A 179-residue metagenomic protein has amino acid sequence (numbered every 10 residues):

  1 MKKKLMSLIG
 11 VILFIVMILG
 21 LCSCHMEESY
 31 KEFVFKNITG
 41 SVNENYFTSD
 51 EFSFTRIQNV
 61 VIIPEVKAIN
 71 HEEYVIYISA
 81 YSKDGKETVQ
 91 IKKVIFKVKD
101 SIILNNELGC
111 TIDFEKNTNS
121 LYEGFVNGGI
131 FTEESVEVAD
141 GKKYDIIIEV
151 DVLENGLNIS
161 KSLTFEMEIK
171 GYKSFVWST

Functional and structural regions predicted by a protein language model:
M1-H25: Sec-dependent bacterial lipoprotein signal peptides
M1-K3, K92, F96, S160: Generic cytosolic/nucleocytoplasmic N-terminal low-complexity/intrinsically disordered segments
L5-S7, I95, V176: Intrinsically disordered, low-complexity segments enriched in glycine/proline and serine/threonine
G10, F14-M17, S41, R56-N59 (+1 more regions): Detector for intrinsically disordered, low-structure N-terminal pre-sequences
G10-L13, M17, K99, L163-E168: Intrinsically disordered, low-complexity serine/threonine-rich segments
C22-Q90, I95-K97, G171: N-terminal export/targeting and maturation segments
A68-N70, Y81-E87, I102-S162, E166-E168: Short, solvent-exposed, Trp/other aromatic-anchored flexible loops in extracytoplasmic proteins
Y172-T179: Acidic, serine/threonine- and proline-rich intrinsically disordered appendage/tail regions
